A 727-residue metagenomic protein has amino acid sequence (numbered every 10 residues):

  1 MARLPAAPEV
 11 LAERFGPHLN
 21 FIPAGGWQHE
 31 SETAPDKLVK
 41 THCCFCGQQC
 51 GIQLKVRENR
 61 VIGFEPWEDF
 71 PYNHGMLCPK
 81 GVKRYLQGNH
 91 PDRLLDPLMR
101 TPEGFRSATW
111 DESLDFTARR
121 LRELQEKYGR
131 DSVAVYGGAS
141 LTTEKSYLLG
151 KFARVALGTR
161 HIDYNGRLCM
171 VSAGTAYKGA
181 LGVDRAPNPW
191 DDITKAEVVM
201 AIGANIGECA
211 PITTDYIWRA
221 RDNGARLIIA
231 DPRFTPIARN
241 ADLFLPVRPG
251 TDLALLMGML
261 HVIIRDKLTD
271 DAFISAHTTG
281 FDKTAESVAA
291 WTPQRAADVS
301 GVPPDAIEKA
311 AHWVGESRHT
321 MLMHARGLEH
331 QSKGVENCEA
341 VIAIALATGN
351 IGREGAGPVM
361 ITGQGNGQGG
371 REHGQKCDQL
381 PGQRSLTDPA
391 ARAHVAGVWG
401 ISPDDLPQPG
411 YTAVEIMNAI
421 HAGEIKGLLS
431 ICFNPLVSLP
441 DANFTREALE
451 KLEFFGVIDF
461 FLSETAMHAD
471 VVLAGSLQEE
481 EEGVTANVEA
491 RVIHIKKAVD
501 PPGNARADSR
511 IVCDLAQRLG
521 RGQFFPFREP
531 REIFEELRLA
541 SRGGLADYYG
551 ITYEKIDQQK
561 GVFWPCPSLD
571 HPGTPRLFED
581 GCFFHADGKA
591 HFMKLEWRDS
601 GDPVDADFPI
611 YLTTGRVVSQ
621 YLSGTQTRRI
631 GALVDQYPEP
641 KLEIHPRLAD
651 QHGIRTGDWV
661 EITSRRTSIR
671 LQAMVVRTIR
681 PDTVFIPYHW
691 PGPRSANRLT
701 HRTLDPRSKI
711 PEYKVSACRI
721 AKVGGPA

Functional and structural regions predicted by a protein language model:
M1-D266, G280, T284, A290 (+6 more regions): N-terminal export/assembly segments and adjacent metallocofactor-ligating motifs of anaerobic energy-metabolism
R3, P8-V10, P502, D508-Q559 (+3 more regions): Long, contiguous, secondary-structure-rich segments that constitute the structural scaffold of globular domains
I62, D270-D271, I307, M321-L322 (+10 more regions): Acidic/polar loop patches that form or flank catalytic/metal-binding clefts of enzymes that bind anionic ligands
T101-R106, L268-P304, P381-A396, I401-D405 (+5 more regions): N-terminal leader/propeptide and maturation segments of large enzyme subunits in energy/redox metabolism and hydrolases
I206-D215, P435-F444, G483-A486: Glycine/threonine-rich flexible loop motifs
R233-P236, F460-K496: Flexible glycine/proline-rich, aromatic-decorated loop/lid segments
V314-N418, E489, L569-G573, G581-F584 (+2 more regions): A glycine-rich, hydrophobic/aromatic-adjacent loop/helix-cap motif
G370-C377, E532-A632: Long, low-complexity segments enriched in small/aliphatic residues
